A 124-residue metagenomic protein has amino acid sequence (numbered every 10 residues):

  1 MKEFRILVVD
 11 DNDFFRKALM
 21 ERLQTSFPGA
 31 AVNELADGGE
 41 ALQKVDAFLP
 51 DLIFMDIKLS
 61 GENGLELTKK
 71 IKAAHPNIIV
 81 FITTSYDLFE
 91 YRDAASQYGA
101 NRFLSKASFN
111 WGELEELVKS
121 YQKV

Functional and structural regions predicted by a protein language model:
D10, D56, T84: Active-site residues of response regulator receiver
D13-N33: Two-component/phosphorelay signaling modules centered on CheY-like receiver
D37, N63-E66: Acidic catalytic/metal-coordinating carboxylates
F48-F54, L59: Active-site beta3 strand of CheY-like receiver
S60, L88: The feature encodes the CheY-like receiver
G64, S96-R102: As written
L65-P76: Short amphipathic alpha-helix used as the core "switch/output" element in two-component signaling
